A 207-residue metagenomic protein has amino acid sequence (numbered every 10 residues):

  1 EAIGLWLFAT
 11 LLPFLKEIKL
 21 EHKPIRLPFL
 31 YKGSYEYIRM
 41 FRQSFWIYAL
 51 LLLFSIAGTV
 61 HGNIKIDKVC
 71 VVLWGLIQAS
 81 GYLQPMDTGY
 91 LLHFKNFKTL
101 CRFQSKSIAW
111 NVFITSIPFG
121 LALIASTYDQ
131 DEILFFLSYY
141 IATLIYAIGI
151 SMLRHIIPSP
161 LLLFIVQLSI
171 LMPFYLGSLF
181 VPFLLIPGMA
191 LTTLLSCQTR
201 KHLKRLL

Functional and structural regions predicted by a protein language model:
E1-G89, C101-L207: Hydrophobic alpha-helical transmembrane segments of membrane proteins
L92-T99: Short helix-to-coil transition segments within interhelical loops that connect adjacent transmembrane helices
